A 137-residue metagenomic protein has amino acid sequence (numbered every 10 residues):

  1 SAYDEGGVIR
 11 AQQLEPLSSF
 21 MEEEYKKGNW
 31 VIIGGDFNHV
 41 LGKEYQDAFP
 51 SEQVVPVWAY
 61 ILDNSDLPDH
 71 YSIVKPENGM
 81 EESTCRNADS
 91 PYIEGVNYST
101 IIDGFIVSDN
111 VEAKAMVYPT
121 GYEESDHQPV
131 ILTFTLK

Functional and structural regions predicted by a protein language model:
S1, G35-F37, Q128: Active-site metal-binding loops of divalent metal-dependent hydrolases
E5-N110: Metal-dependent phosphoesterases centered on the DNase I-like endonuclease/exonuclease/phosphatase
F105-V107, I131-T135: Short, well-ordered beta-strand micro-motif
N110-T120: Low-complexity, intrinsically disordered Gly/Pro/Thr-rich segments
G121-Q128: Solvent-exposed loop/turn segments connecting transmembrane beta-strands in outer-membrane beta-barrel proteins
